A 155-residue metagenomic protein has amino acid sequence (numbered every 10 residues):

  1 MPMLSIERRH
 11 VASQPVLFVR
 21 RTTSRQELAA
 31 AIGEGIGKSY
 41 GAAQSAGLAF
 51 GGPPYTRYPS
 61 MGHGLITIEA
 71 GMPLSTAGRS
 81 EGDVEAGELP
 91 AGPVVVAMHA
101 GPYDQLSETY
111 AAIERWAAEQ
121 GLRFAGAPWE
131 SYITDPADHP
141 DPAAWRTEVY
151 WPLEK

Functional and structural regions predicted by a protein language model:
M1-K155: A solvent-exposed interaction/effector surface
